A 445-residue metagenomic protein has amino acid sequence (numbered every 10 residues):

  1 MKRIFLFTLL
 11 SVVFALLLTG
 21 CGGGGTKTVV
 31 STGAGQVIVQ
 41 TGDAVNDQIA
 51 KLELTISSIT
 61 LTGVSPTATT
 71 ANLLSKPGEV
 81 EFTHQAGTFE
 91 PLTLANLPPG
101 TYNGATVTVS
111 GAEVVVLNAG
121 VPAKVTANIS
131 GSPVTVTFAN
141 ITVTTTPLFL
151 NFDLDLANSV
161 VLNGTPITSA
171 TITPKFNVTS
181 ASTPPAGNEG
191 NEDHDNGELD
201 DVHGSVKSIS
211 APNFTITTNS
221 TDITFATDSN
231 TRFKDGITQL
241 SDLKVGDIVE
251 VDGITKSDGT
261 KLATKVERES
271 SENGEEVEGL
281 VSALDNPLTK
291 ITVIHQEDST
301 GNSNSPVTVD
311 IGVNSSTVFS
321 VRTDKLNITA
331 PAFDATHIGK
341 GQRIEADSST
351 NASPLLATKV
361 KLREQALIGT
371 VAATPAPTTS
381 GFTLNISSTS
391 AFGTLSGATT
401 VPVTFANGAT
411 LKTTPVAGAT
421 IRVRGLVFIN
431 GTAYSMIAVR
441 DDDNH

Functional and structural regions predicted by a protein language model:
M1-L9: Bacterial N-terminal signal peptides that target proteins for export
L17-G20: C-terminal motif of bacterial Sec signal peptides marking the signal peptidase cleavage site
G22-V281, N286-L288, H295-D298, T308 (+2 more regions): A short, solvent-exposed, low-complexity linear motif enriched for acidic/polar residues with Pro/Gly/Ser/Thr
F214-D222, K290-V307, T379-T399, T413 (+1 more regions): Conserved RNA-binding domains used in RNP assembly and mRNA/RNA metabolism
I254, I311, V403-F405: Long, composition-driven intrinsically disordered regions
N327, N385-G397, V401, V416 (+2 more regions): C-terminal functional regions that serve as terminal interaction/effector modules
G369-A372, G381: Ser/Thr/Gly/Pro-rich, low-complexity flexible regions
